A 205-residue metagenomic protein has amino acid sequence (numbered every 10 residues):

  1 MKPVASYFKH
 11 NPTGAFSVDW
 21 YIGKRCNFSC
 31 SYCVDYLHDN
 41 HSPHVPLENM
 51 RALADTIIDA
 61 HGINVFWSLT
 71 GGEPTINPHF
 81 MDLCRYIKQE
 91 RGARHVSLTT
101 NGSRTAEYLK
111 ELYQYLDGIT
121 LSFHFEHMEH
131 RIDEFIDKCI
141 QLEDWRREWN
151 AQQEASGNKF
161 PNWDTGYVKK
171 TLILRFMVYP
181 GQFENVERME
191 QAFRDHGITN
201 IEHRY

Functional and structural regions predicted by a protein language model:
M1-L98, T105-Y108: Conserved alpha-helical substructure of the radical SAM core
A54-S68, N77-R188: Radical SAM/AdoMet-radical enzyme domain recognition
Q191: Short, conserved, surface-exposed binding loops centered on an aromatic residue
R194: Basic phosphate/pyrophosphate-binding loop/patch that engages nucleotide-derived ligands
I201-Y205: Flexible glycine/acidic-rich beta-alpha junction loops that bind and position SAM and/or redox cofactors in anaerobic
